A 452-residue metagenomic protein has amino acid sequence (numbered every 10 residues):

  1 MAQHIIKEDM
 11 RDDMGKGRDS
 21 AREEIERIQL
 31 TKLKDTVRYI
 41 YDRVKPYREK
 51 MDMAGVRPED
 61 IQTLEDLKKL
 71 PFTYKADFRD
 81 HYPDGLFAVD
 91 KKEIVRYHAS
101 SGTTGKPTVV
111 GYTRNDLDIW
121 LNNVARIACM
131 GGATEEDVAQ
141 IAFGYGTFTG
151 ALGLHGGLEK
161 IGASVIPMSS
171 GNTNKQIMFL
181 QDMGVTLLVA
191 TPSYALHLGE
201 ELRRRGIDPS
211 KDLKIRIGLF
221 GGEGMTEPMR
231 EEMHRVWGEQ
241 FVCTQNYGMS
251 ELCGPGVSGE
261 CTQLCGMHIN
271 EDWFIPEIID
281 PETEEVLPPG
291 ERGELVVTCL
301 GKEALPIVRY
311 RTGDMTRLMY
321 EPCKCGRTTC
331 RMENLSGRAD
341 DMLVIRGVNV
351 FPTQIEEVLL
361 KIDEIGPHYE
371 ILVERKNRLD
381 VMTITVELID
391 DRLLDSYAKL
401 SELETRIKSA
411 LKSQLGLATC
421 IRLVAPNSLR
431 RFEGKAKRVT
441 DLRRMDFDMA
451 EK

Functional and structural regions predicted by a protein language model:
M1-A99, T104-N122, R126-M130, R230 (+4 more regions): Nucleotide 5′-phosphate-binding alpha/beta core
I40, S100-T103, A139, L188 (+4 more regions): Conserved S/T- and glycine-rich ATP-binding loop of Class I adenylate-forming
T113-I127, V138-H197: AMP-binding/adenylate-forming
A133-D137: Short helix-loop-beta connector
V138, R205-T226: Conserved helix-loop-beta element of the AMP-binding
L188, L300-L415, G434: AMP-binding/adenylate-forming catalytic core of the ANL superfamily
A195-K214, E231-V236: Adenylate-forming
M225-P322: Conserved AMP-binding/adenylate-forming
